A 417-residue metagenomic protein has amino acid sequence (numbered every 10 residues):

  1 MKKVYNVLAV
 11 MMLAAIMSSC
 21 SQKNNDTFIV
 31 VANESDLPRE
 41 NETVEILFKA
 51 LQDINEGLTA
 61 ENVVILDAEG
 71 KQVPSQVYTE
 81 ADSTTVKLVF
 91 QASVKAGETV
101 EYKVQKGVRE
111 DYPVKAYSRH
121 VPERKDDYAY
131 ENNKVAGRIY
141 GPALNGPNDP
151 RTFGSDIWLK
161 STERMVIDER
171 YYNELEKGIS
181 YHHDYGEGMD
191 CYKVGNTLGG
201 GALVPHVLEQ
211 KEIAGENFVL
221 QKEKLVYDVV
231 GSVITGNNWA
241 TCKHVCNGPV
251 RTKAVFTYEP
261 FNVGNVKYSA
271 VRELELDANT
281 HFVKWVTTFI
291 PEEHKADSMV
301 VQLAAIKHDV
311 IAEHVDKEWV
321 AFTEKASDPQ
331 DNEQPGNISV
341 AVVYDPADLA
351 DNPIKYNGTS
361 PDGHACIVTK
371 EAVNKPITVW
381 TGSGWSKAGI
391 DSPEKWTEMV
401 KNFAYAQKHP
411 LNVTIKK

Functional and structural regions predicted by a protein language model:
K2-V10: Sec-dependent signal peptide recognition, specifically the positively charged N-region followed immediately by
S18-S19: C-terminal motif of bacterial Sec signal peptides marking the signal peptidase cleavage site
N24-R119, P150-G154, W158-K160: Alpha-mannosidase-like glycoside hydrolase catalytic domains involved in N-glycan trimming, generalizing to other
N24-T27, S298-I354: Polysaccharide-binding surfaces and accessory modules of carbohydrate-active proteins
L58-T85, N262, D309-E324, A347-K355: Solvent-exposed beta-strand/loop surfaces of large extracellular or lumenal domains
A81, V86-V94, V342-K417: Beta-strand-rich recognition/accessory modules
K103, V108-S232: Solvent-exposed N-terminal domain segments of exported/luminal and surface proteins
H244-M299: Acidic, contiguous internal or C-terminal segments within carbohydrate-active enzymes that form a structured patch used
